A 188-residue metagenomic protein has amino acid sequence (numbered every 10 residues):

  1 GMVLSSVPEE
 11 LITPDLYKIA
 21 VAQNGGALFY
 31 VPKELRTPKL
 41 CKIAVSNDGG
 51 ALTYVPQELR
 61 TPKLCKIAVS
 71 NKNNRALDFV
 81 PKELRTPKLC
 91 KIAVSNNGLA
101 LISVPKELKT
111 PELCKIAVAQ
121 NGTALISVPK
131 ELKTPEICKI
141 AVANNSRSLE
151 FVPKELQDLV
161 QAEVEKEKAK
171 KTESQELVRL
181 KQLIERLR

Functional and structural regions predicted by a protein language model:
G1-K168: Alpha-helical scaffold segments
V160, L180-L183: Generic structural signal of hydrophobic/aromatic residues within well-ordered alpha-helices of folded domains
A169-T172, L177: Long, low-complexity, compositionally biased polyampholytic IDRs enriched for Lys/Glu and Gln/Arg
L177-L180, L187: The feature captures the hydrophobic core positions of alpha-helical coiled-coils
